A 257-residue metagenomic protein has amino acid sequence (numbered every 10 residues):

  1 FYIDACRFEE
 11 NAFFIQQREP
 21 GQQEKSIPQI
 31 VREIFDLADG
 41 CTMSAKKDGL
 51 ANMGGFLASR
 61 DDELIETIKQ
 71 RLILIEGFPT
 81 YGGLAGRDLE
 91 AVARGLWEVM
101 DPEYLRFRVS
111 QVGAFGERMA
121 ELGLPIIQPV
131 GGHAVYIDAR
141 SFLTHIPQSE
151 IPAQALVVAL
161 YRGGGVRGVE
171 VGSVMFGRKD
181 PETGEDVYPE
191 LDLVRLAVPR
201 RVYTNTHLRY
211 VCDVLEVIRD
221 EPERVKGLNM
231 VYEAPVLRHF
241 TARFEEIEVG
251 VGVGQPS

Functional and structural regions predicted by a protein language model:
F1-L124, P147-Q148: Conserved PLP-enzyme active-site core in the AAT-like
Y2-I3, Q128, E170: Hydrophobic residues in well-ordered beta-strands that form the structural core
A38, V130-A134, A155-V157, G163-V166 (+1 more regions): Active-site lining segments that contact anionic ligands and/or coordinate catalytic metals
K47-G49, D61-L64, W97-V99, G132-H133 (+3 more regions): Short, glycine-/Ser/Thr-/acidic-enriched flexible segments
V99, A114, G163, M175-S257: PLP-dependent enzyme catalytic core of the Aspartate aminotransferase-like
V112-G113, I127-A139: Conserved glycine-rich beta-strand-loop-beta hairpin in the small C-terminal domain of fold type I
R140-R167, P181-P189: Active-site loop ensemble at the mouth of alpha/beta enzyme cores that anchors a bound cofactor
